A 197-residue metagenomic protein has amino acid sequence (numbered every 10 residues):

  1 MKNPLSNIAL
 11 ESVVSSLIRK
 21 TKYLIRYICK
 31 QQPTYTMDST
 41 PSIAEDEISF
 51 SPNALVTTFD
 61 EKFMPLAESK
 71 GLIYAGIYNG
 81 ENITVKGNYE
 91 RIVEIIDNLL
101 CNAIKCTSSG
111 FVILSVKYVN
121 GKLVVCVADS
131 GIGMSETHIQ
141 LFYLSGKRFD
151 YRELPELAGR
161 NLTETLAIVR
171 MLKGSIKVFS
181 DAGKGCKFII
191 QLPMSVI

Functional and structural regions predicted by a protein language model:
S39-E45, T84-G87: Conserved micro-motifs of the catalytic ATP-binding
D46-S49, E68, I73-I83: Conserved catalytic submotifs in the C-terminal HATPase_c
P52, G133-L141: Short helix N-cap motif at coil->helix boundaries in the Bergerat
A103-I104: Short helix-loop "hinge" at the ATP-lid/N-box region of the Bergerat-fold HATPase_c
F111-G121: Short beta-strand/loop element within the Bergerat-fold HATPase_c
K184-C186: Glycine-rich GHKL/ HATPase_c ATP-binding element in histidine kinases
